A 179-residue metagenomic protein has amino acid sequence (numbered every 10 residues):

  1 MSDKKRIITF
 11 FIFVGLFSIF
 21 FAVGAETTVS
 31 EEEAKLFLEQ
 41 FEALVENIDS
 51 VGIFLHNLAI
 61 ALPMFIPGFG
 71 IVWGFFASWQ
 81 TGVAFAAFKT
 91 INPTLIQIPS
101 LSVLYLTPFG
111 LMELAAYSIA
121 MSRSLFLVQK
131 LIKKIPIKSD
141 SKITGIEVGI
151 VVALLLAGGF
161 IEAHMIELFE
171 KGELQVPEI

Functional and structural regions predicted by a protein language model:
M1-E31: N-terminal signal-anchor transmembrane alpha helix
T27-V29, F65-I91: Transmembrane alpha-helix/helix-exit interface in multi-pass inner-membrane proteins
E33-V51: Perimembrane loop-to-helix junctions flanking transmembrane segments
H56-M64, L101-L104: Hydrophobic, membrane-inserted alpha-helices
W73-F76, A115-S122, V152: Residue-level signal for the membrane-embedded core of alpha-helical transmembrane segments, especially mid-helix
P93-E113, G159-P177: Interfacial helix-loop-helix junctions of multi-pass membrane proteins
Y105-L127: Alpha-helical transmembrane segments of helical membrane proteins, especially in multi-pass transport, channel
F126-I179: Terminal transmembrane helical module of multi-pass membrane proteins
